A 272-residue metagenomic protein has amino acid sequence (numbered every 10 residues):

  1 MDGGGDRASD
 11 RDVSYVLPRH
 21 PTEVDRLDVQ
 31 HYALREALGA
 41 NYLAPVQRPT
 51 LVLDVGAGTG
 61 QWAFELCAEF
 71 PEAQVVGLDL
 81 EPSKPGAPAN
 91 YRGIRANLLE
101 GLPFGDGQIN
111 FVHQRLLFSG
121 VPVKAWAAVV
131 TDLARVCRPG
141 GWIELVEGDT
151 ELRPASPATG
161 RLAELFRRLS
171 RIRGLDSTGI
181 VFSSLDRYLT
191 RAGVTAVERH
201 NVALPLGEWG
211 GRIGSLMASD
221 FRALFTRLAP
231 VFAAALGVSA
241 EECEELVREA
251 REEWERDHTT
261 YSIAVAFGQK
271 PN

Functional and structural regions predicted by a protein language model:
M1-L34: N-terminal, positively charged/glycine-rich alpha-helical extensions of SAM-dependent methyltransferases
S14-V16, V197-H258: C-terminal helical/coil "lid" or tail adjacent to the Rossmann-like core of SAM-dependent
R26-T50, Q61, E65: Conserved alpha-helix/loop element of class I SAM-dependent methyltransferases that forms part of the SAM/SAH-binding
L51-G101, F111: Class I SAM-dependent methyltransferase SAM/SAH-binding core
G105, R138, W142-A223, A233: Conserved catalytic/acceptor-binding region of the Class I
N110-A125: A short SAM/SAH-binding and catalytic strip from SAM-dependent methyltransferases
A127-P139: A short glycine-rich, Lys/Arg-flanked "PGG" loop and its adjoining helix->strand segment in the class I
A192-T195, I263-N272: Core SAM-dependent methyltransferase catalytic element
